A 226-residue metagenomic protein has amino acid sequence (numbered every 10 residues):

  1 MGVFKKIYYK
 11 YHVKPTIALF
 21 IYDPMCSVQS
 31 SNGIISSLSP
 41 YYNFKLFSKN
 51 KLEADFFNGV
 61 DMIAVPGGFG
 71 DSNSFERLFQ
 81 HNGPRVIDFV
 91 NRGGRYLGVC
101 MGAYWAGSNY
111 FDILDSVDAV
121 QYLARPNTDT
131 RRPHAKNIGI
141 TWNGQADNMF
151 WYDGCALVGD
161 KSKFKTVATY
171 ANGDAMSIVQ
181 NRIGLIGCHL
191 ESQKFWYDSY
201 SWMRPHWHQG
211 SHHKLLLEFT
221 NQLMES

Functional and structural regions predicted by a protein language model:
G2-V60: Aromatic-Pro/Gly-enriched surface loop or interdomain linker that acts as a lid/target-recognition segment
S27, S72-N73, W105-S108, A175-M176 (+1 more regions): Short catalytic/ligand-binding loop motif for oxyanion handling, primarily in non-cytosolic enzymes, centered on
K51-F56, A119-Q121, D174-A175: A short acidic, often aromatic-flanked loop/helix-cap motif at beta-alpha or helix-coil junctions that lines enzyme
D61-G68, I183-G187: Structural motif
A64-N73, Y197-R204: Short, basic, glycine/proline-bearing loop/turn elements
D71, F75-W142: A glycine-rich, often tryptophan-bearing local segment used as a flexible ligand/cofactor-contacting loop or short
I87, L190-S226: Extracellular ligand-binding/catalytic regions of CAZymes and related secreted enzymes and adhesion modules
R132-W196: Catalytic beta-strand/loop cores that center a nucleophilic Ser/Cys/Thr and support acyl-enzyme chemistry
